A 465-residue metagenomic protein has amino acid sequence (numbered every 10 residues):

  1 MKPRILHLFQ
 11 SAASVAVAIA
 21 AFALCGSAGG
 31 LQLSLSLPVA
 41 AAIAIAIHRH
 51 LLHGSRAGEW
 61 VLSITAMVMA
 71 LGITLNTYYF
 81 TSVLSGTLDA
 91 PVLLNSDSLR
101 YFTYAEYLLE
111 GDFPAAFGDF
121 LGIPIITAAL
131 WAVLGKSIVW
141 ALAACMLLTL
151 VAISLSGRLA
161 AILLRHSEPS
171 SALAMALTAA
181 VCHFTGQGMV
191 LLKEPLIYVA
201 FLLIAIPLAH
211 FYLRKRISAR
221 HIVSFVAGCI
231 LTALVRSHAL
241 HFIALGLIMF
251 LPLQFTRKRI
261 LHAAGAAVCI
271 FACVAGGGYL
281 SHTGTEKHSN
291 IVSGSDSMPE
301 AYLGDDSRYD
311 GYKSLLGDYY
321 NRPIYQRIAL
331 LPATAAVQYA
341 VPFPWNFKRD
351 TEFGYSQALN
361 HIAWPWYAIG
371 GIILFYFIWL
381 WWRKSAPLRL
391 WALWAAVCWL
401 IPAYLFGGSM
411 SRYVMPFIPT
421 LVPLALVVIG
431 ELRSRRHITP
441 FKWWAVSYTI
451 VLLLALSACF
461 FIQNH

Functional and structural regions predicted by a protein language model:
M1-T81, G265-I270: Start-transfer (signal-anchor) and selected internal transmembrane alpha helices of multi-pass inner/ER membrane
K2, L6-I19, M67-L71, S224-A227 (+1 more regions): Transmembrane alpha-helix segments characteristic of polytopic inner-membrane glycan-assembly/cell-envelope
G29-S36, V337-L400: Membrane-interface anchor segments at the N-terminal boundary of transmembrane helices in multi-pass membrane enzymes
T77-Y104, F113-I126, G135-K136: Extracytoplasmic catalytic/substrate-binding loops of multi-pass membrane glycan-assembly enzymes
L121, I125, V133-S154, Q357-P365: Loop-to-helix entry region of an early transmembrane alpha helix in multi-pass inner-membrane enzymes
A143-R165, I372-W379: Transmembrane-helix motifs of polytopic, lipid-linked glycan transferases
S156-C182, L388-L393: Transmembrane-helix signature of polytopic, membrane-embedded enzymes that assemble or transfer cell-envelope glycans
T185, H221-A239, I243, I248-L251 (+1 more regions): Membrane-interface alpha helices of multi-pass inner-membrane proteins
